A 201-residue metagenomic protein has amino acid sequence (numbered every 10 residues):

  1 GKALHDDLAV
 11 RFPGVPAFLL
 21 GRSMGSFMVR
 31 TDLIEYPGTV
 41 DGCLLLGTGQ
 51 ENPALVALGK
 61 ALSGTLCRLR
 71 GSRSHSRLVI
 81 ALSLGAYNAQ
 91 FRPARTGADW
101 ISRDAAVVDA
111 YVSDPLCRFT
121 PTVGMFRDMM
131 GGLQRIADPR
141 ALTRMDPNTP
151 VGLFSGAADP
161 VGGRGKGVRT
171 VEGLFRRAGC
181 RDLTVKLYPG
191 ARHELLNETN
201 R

Functional and structural regions predicted by a protein language model:
G1-V15: Conserved acidic catalytic loop of the alpha/beta-hydrolase fold
F18-S23: Conserved alpha/beta-hydrolase "nucleophile elbow" surrounding the catalytic nucleophile
V29-L116: Alpha/beta-hydrolase-fold enzymes
C117, P121-T143: Active-site nucleophile elbow and catalytic-triad environment of alpha/beta-hydrolase enzymes
L153-S155: Short beta-strand/loop motif that positions the catalytic acidic residue of the alpha/beta-hydrolase fold
P160-T170: Conserved alpha/beta-hydrolase "acid-adjacent" motif
K166-G167, A191, L196-R201: Post-His helix in hydrolase/transferase enzymes
E172, R176-E194: Catalytic histidine neighborhood in serine/cysteine hydrolases with alpha/beta-hydrolase-type architecture
